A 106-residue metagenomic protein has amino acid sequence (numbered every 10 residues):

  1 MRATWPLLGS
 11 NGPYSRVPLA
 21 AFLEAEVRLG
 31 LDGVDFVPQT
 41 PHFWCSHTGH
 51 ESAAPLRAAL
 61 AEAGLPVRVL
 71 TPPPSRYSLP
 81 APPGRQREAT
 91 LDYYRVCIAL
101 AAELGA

Functional and structural regions predicted by a protein language model:
M1-A106: N-terminal pre-domain/capping segments
